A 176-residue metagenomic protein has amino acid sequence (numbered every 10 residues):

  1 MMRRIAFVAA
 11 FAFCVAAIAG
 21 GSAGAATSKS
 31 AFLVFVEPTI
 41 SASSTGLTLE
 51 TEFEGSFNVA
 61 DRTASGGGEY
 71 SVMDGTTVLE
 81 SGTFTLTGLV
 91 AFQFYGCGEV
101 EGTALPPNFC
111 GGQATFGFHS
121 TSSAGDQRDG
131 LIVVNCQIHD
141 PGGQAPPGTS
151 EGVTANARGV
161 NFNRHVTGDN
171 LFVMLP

Functional and structural regions predicted by a protein language model:
M1-A9: Bacterial N-terminal signal peptides that target proteins for export
V8-I18: Bacterial N-terminal signal peptides
S22-F94, A157-P176: N-terminal segment immediately downstream of the Sec signal-peptide cleavage site in secreted/extracellular proteins
C97-V100: Helix-adjacent hinge/juxtasegments
G102-N163: Extracytosolic low-complexity repeat regions of secreted or lipid-anchored proteins
